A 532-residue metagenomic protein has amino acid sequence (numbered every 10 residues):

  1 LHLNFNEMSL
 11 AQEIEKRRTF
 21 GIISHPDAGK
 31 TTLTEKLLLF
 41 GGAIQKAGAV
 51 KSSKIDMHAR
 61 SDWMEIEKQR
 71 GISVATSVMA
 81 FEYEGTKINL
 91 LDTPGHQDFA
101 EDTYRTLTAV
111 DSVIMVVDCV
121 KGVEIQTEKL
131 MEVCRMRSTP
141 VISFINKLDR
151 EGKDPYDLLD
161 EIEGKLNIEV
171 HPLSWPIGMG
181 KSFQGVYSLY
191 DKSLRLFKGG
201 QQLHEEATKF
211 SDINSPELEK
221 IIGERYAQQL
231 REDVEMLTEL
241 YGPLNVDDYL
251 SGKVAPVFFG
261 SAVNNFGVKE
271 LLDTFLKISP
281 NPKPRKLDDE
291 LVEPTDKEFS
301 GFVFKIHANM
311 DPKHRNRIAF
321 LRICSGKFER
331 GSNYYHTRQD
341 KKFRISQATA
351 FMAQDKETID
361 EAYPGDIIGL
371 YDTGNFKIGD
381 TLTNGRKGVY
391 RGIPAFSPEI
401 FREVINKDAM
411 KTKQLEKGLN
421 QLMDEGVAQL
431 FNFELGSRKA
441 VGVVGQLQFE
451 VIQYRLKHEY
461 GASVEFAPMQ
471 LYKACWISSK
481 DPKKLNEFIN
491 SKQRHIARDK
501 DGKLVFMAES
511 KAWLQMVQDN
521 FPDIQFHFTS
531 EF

Functional and structural regions predicted by a protein language model:
N4-F532: Structural and coupling elements of P-loop NTPases
